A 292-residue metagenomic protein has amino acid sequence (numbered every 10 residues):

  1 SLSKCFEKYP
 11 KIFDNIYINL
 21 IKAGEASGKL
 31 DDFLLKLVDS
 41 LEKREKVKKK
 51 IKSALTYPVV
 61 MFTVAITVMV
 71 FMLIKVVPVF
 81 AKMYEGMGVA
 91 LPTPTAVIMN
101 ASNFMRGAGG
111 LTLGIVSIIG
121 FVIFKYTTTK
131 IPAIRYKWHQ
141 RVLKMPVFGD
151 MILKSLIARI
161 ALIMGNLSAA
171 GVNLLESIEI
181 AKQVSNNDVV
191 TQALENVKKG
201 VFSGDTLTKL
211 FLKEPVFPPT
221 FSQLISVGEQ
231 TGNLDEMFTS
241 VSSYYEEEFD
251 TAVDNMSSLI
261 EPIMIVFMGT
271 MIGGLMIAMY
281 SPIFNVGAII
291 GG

Functional and structural regions predicted by a protein language model:
S1, Y136, Q140-L143, L212 (+2 more regions): Residue-level signal for pocket-adjacent positions within structured domains
S1-K50, G149-L259: Glycine- and small-hydrophobic-enriched helix-loop-helix hairpins
E25, D32, K75, V79 (+1 more regions): Voltage-sensor-like transmembrane helices and their cytoplasmic interface
V47-Y126, E247-G292: Bilayer-spanning, highly hydrophobic alpha-helical transmembrane segments
V89-I98, Y136-K154: Membrane-cytosol interface motif
T129: Extracytoplasmic/periplasmic/luminal assembly and interaction segments in envelope/secretory/respiratory proteins
P132: Short glycine/threonine-rich loop/turn motifs
